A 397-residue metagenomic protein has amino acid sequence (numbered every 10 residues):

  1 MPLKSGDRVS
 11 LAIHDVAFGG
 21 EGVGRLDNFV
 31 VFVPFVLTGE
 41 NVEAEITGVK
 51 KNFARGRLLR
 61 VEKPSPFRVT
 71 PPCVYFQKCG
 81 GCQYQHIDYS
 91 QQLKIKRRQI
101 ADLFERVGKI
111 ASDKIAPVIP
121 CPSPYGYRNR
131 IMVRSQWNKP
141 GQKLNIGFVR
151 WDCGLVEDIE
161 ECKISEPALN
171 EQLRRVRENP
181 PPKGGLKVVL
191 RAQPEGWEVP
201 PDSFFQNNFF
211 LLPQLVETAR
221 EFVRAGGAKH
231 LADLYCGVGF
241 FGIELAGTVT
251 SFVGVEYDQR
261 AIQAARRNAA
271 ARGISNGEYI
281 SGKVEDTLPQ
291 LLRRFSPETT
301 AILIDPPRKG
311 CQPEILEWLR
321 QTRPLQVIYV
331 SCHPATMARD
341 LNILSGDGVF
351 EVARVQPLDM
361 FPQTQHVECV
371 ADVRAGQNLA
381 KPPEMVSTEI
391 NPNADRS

Functional and structural regions predicted by a protein language model:
M1-P71, Y75, D286, S387-T388 (+1 more regions): Terminal RNA-binding accessory module
M1-S10, F18, N179-S397: Rossmann-like S-adenosyl-L-methionine
R8, N41, F53-R55, G126-M132 (+3 more regions): Broad gene-expression machinery/nucleic-acid interaction feature
D15-A17, G24, Y127-R130, N138-L155 (+3 more regions): Non-catalytic substrate-recognition/targeting regions of SAM-dependent transferases
G24, G39, C82, H333 (+1 more regions): Residue-level signal for inorganic ion chemistry
F29-F32, G154-L155, F204-F205, F295: Short, surface-exposed beta-strand-loop junctions and turns on beta-sheet-rich folds
I46-G48, S135-K139, L190-A192, A375: Short, low-complexity Ser/Thr-rich regulatory SLiMs
L59-P71, Q77-N179: Extended interfacial segments that mediate partner engagement and assembly in macromolecular machines
